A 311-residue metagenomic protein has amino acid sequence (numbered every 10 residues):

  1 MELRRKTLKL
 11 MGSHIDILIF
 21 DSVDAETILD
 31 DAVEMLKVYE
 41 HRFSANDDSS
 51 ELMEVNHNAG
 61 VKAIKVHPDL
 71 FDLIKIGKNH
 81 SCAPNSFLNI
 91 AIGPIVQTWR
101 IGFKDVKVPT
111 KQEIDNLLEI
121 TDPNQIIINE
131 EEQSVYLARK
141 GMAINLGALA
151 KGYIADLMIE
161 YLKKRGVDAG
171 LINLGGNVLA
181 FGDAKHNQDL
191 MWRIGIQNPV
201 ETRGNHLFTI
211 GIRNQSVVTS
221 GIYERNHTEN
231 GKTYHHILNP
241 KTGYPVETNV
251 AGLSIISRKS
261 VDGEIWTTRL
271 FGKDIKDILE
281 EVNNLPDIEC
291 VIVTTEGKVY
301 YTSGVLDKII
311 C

Functional and structural regions predicted by a protein language model:
M1-C311: Mature catalytic core of soluble alpha/beta enzymes
